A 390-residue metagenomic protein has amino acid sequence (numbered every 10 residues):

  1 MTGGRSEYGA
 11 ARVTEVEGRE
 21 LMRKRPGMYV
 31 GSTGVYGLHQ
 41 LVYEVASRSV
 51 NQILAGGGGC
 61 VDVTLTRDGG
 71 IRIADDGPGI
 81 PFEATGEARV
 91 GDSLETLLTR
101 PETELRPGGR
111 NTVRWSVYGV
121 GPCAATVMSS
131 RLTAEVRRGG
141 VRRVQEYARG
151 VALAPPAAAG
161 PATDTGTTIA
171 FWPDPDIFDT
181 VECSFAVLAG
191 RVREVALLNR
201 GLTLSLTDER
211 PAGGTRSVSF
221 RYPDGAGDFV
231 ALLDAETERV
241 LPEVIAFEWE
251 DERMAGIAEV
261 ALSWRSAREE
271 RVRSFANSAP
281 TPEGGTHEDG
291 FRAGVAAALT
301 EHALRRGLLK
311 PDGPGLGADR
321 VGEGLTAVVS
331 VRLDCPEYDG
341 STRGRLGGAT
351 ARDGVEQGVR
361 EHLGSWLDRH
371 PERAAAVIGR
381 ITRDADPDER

Functional and structural regions predicted by a protein language model:
M1-Y43, R106, I381: Bergerat-fold GHKL ATPase/HATPase_c domain
T2-A11, C60, R67-S93, L97 (+2 more regions): GHKL-type ATPase core
E15-R23, G160-T168, L262-S278: Flexible hinge/switch segments at interdomain interfaces of large molecular machines
V35-V61, G121-M128: Conserved ATP-binding N-box helix of the HATPase_c
D76, P336-V355: Short, low-complexity, polybasic intrinsically disordered segments
F185, R193-A196, L204, R292 (+4 more regions): Duplex nucleic acid-engaging cores and interfaces of nucleic-acid transaction enzymes
A186, E194, G201, S205-T342 (+1 more regions): GHKL/Histidine-kinase-like ATPase module
A349-E389: Flexible helix-coil linker/hinge segments at domain or subdomain boundaries
